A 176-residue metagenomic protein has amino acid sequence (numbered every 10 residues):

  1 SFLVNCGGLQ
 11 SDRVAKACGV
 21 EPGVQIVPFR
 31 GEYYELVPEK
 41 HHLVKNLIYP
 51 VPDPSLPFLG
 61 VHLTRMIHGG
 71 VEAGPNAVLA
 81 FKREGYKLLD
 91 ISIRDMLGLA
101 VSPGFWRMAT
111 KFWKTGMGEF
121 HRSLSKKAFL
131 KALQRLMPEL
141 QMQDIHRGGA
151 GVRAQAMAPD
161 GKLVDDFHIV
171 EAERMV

Functional and structural regions predicted by a protein language model:
F2-I91: Flavin-dependent oxidoreductases
F58, L88-V176: C-terminal catalytic lobe of FAD-dependent flavoproteins
